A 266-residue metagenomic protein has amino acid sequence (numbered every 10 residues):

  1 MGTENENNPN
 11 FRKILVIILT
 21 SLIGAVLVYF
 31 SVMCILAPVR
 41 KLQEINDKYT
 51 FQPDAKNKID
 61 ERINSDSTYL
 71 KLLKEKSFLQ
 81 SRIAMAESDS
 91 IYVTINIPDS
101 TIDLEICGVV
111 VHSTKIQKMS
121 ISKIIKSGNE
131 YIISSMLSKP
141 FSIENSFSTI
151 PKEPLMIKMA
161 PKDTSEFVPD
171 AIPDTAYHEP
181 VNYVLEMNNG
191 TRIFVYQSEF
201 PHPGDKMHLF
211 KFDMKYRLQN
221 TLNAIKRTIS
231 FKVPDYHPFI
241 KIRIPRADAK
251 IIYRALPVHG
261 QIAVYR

Functional and structural regions predicted by a protein language model:
G2-R266: N-terminal pre-domains immediately preceding structured catalytic cores
